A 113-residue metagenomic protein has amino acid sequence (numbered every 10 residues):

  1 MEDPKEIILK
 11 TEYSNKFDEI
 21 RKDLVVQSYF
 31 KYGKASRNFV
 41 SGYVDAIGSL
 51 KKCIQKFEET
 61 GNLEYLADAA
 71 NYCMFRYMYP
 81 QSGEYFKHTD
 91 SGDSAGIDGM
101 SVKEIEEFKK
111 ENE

Functional and structural regions predicted by a protein language model:
M1-E113: Flexible "arm" and connector segments at domain edges
